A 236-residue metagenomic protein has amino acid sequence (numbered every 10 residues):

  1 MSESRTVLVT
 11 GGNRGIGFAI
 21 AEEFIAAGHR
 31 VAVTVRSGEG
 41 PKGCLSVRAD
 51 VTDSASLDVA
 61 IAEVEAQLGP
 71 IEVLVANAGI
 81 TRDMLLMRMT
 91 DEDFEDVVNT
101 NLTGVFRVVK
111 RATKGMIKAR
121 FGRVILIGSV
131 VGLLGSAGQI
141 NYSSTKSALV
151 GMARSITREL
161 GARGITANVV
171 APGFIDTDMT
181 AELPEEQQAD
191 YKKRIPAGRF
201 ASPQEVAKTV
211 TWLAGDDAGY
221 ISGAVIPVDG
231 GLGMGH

Functional and structural regions predicted by a protein language model:
N13-R14: Conserved glycine-rich cofactor-binding loop
L85-L86, D93-V98, T180, Y191: Substrate-binding pocket helix/loop in short-chain dehydrogenase/reductase
V109, T145, A153: Active-site helix of classical SDR
K114, R158-A162, G219: Alpha-helical segment proximal to the catalytic Tyr-Lys
S129: Residue(s) in the substrate-gating loop at a strand-loop-helix junction that position the organic substrate next
L134, T211, S222-H236: Short C-terminal tail/terminal secondary-structure segment of NAD(P)H-dependent dehydrogenase/reductase domains
I195-V206: A conserved structural motif in NAD(P)-dependent oxidoreductases
